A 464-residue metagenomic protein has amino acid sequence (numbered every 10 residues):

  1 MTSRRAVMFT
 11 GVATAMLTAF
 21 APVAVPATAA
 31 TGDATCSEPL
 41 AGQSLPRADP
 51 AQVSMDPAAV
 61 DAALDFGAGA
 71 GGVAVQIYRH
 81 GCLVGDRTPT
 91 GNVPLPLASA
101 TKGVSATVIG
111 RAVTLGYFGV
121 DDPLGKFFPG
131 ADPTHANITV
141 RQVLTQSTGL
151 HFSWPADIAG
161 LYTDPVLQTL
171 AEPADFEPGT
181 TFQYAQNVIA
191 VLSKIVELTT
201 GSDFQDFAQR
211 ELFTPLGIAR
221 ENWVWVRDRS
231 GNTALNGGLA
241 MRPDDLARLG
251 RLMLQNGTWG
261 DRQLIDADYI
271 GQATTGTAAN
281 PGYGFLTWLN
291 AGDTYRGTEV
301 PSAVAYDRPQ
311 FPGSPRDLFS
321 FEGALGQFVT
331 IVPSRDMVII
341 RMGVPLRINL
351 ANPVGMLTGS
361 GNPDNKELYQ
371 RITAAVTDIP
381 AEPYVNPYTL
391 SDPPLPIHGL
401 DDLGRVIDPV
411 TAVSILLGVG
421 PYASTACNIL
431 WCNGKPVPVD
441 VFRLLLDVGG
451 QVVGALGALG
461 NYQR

Functional and structural regions predicted by a protein language model:
M1-T31: Secretory targeting and sorting signals
G32, L318-R464: Structured C-terminal helix/loop/strand segments within mature extracytoplasmic catalytic/sensor domains
A59-G91, V329-I331, D336-I340: A short, well-structured edge-of-sheet supersecondary motif
I77, C82-L83, S153-P178, S202-W223: Short, charged, amphipathic alpha-helices and their helix-cap/turn boundaries
G81, P94-D121, V143, L192-V196 (+1 more regions): Active-site SXXK
T114-T148, S202-N236: Active-site helix/loop module of the DD-peptidase/beta-lactamase fold, centered on the serine-lysine SxxK catalytic
V188-I195, G237-W259, G282, Q327-V344: Active-site-proximal alpha-helical segments within enzyme catalytic domains
R220, G276-V338: Active-site Gly/Thr loop motif
